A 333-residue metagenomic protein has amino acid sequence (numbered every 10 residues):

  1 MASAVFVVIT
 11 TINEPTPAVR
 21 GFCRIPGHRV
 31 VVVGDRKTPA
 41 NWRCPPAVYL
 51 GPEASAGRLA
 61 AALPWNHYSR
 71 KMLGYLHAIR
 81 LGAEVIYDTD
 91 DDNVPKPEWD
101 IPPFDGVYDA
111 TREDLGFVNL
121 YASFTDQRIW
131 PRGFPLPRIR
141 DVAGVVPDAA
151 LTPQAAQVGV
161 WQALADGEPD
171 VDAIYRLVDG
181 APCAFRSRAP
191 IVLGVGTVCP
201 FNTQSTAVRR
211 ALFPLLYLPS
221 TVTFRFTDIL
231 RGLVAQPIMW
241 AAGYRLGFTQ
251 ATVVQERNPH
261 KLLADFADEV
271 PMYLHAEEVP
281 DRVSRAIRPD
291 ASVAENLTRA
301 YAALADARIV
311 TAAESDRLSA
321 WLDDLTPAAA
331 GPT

Functional and structural regions predicted by a protein language model:
M1-G27: N-proximal low-complexity "stem/linker" segments adjacent to membrane-targeting elements
V19-V30, R36-K37, R43: Short, acidic, metal-binding catalytic loop of nucleotide-sugar glycosyltransferases
T38-A83, P97-D109: Active-site-proximal specificity loops/subdomain of glycosyltransferases
A54-R58, P97-S220: Conserved catalytic core of nucleotide-sugar-dependent glycosyltransferases
I86: Short aromatic/hydrophobic "clamp" motif used to bind/position activated sugar donors
P200, T206, T223-Y244: A short, conserved alpha-helix in the catalytic core of glycosyltransferases
A211-V222, A241-F266: Active-site donor/metal-binding and catalytic loop motifs of nucleotide-sugar-dependent glycosylation enzymes
A264-T333: Long, compositionally biased intrinsically disordered regions
